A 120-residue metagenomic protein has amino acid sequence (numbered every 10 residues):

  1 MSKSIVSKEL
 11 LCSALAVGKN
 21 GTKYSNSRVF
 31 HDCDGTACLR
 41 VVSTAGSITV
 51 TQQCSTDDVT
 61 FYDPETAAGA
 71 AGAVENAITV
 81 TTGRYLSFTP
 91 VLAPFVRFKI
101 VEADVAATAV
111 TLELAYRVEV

Functional and structural regions predicted by a protein language model:
M1-C33: Transition segment at domain starts
M1-K3, G46, V120: Activation corresponds to long, low-complexity, non-globular regions
K8-L15, D63-I78: Solvent-exposed serine/threonine-rich low-complexity stretches and specific carbohydrate-binding patches
T22-D34, G69-V120: Beta-sandwich interaction modules
G35-L39: Structural beta-strand segments of beta-rich domains
R40-V50, A103-A109: Extended, low-complexity, turn-rich repeat/linker tracts enriched in Gly/Pro/Ser/Thr and Asp/Glu that occur
Q53-S55: Conserved Ser/Thr-centered positions that define the repeating blades of beta-propeller domains
D58: Acidic, metal/ion-handling microdomains and their immediate structural contexts
